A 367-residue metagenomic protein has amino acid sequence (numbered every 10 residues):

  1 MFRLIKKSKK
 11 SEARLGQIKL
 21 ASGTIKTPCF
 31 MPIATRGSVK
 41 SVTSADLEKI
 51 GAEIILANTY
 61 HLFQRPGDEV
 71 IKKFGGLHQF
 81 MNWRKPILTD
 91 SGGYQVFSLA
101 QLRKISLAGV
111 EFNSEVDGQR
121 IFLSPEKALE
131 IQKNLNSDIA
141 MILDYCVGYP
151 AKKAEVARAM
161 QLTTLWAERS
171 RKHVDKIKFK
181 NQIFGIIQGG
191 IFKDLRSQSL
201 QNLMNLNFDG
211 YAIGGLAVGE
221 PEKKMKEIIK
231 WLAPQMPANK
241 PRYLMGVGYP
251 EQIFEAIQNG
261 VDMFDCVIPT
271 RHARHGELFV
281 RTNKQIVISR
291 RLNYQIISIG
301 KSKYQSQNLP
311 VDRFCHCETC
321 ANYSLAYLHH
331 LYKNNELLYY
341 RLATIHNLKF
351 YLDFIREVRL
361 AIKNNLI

Functional and structural regions predicted by a protein language model:
M1-K178, I297, S302-Q305: Non-catalytic, usually N-terminal nucleic-acid engagement modules in DNA/RNA processing proteins
M1-Q17, I25-C29, S38-S41, D144-P150 (+1 more regions): C-terminal extensions of enzymes
G23, I55, D90, Q132 (+5 more regions): Conserved, mostly hydrophobic/aromatic
A128, A159, T163-W166, S170 (+5 more regions): Alpha-helical packing segments of well-folded alpha/beta enzyme cores
Y149-K152, A157, G210-L216, L337-Y340: Glycine- and acidic
A154-T164, K172-H173, L195-F208, I345: Short, electropositive alpha-helical surface patch
V174-N181, K240, V358-I367: Surface-exposed helix-capping loop/turn segments at secondary-structure junctions
I177, N181-V311: Glycine-rich phosphate/ribose-binding loops and adjacent secondary-structure elements that form binding surfaces
